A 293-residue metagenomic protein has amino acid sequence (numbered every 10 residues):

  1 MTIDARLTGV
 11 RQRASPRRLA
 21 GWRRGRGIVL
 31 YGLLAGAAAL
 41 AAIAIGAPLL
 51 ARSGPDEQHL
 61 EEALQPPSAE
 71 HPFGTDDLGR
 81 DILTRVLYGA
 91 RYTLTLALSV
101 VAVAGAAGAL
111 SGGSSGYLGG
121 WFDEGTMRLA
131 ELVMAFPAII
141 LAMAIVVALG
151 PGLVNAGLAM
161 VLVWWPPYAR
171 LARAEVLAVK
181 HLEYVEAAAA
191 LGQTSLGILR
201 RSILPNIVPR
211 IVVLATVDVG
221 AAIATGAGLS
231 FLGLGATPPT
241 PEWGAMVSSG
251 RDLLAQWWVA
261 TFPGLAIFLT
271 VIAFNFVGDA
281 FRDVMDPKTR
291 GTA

Functional and structural regions predicted by a protein language model:
M1-A38, G278-A293: Transmembrane alpha-helical segments of polytopic membrane transport and secretion proteins
A35, I43-L78, L232-T240: Hydrophobic alpha-helical transmembrane segments of membrane transport/permease proteins and related membrane-embedded
P72, D76, A106-G108, G116-Y117 (+3 more regions): Generic hydrophobic transmembrane alpha-helix motif, especially the helices
T75-R80, Y117-L118, L177, A187-N206 (+1 more regions): Short helix-to-coil transition segments within interhelical loops that connect adjacent transmembrane helices
I82-Y117, T270: Transmembrane alpha-helix signature in integral membrane proteins
R91-A107, F136, A142, L196-G228 (+1 more regions): Transmembrane alpha-helices
M134, I145-A148, V176, A224-I267 (+1 more regions): Glycine-rich helix-loop "coupling/hinge" segments at transmembrane-helix boundaries in multipass transporters
M160-V163, P209, V213-V219, W258-A293: C-terminal transmembrane helix and the adjacent membrane-cytosol boundary/short C-terminal tail of inner/organellar
